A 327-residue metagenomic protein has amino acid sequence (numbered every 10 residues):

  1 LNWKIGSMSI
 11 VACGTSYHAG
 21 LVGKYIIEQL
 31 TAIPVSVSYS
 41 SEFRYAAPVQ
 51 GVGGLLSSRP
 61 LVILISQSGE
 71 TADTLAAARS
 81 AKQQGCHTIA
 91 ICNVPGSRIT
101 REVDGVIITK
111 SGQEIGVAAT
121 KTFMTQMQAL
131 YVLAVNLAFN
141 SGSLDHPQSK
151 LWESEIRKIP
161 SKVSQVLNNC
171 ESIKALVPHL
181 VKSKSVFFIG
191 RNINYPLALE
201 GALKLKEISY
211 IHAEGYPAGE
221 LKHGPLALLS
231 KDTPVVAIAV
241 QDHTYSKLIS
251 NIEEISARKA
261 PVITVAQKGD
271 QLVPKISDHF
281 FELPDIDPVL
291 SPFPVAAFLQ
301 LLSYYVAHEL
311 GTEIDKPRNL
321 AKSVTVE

Functional and structural regions predicted by a protein language model:
L1-S9, V52, P95, G105-P234 (+1 more regions): Active-site phosphate/pyrophosphate-binding segments
G6-K158, I238-P284, L302, L310: Glycine-rich phosphate-binding loops that contact phosphosugars or nucleotide phosphates
G14-H18, T120-M127, N192, P196 (+1 more regions): Short, conserved micro-motifs enriched in small and acidic residues
V166, I238, P292: Active-site-adjacent beta-strand anchor residues
P261, P274-I276, I286-E327: Generic C-terminus detector
